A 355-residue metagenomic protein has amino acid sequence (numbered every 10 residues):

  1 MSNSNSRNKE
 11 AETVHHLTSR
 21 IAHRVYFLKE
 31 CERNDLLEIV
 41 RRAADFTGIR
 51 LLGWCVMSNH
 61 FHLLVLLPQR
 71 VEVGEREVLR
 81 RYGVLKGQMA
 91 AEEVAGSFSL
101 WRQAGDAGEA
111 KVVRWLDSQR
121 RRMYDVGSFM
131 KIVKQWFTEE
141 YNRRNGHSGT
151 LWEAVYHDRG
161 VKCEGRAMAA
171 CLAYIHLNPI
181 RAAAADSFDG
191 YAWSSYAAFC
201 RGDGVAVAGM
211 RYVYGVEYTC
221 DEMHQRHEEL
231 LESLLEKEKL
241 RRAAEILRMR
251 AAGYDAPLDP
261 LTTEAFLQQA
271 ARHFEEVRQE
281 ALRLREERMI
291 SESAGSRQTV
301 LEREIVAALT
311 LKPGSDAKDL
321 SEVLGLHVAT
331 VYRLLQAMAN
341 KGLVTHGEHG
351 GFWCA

Functional and structural regions predicted by a protein language model:
M1-S58, L66-E304, T310, E322-V323 (+2 more regions): Short Pro-Cys-Gly-centered "Cys-loop" motif that presents a nucleophilic cysteine in a tight turn
V56, S187, R333, G350-G351: Proline- and acidic/polar-enriched loop/turn elements at helix boundaries
F61-L64, G351-F352: A generic structural motif
G295-E302, D316, H346-A355: Short, cationic-aromatic polyanion-contact patches
A307, K318, Q336: Residues within the helices of the helix-turn-helix
P313: Flexible coil/turn residues that form the inter-helical turn or adjacent wing/linker of helix-turn-helix
H327-A337: Short amphipathic alpha-helical interaction segments
